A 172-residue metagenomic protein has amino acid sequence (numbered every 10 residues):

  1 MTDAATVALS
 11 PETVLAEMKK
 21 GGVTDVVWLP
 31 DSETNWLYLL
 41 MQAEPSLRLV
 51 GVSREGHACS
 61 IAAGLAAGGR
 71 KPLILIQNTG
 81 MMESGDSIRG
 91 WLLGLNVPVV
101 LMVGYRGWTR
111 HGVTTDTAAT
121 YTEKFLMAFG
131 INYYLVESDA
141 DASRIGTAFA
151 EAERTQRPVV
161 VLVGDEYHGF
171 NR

Functional and structural regions predicted by a protein language model:
M1-R172: Thiamine diphosphate
